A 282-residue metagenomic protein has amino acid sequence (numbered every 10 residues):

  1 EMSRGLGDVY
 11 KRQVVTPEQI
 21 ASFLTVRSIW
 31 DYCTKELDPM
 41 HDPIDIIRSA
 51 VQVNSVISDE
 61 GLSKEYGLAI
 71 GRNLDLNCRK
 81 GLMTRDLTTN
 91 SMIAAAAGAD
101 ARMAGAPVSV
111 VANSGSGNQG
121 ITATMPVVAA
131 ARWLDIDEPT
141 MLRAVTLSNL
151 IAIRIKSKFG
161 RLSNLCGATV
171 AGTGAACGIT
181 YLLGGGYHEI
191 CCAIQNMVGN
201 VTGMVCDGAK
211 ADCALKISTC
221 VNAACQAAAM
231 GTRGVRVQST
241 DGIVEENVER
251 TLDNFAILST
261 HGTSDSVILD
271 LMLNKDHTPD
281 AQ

Functional and structural regions predicted by a protein language model:
E1-Y10: Single conserved hydrophobic/aromatic residue that forms the stacking wall/gate of nucleotide- or nucleobase-binding
V26-E36, H41-L76, K80, I179-Q282: Functionally critical mobile loop/hinge segments
D59-A106, A112: Active-site core of Fic-domain adenylyltransferases
D86-G105, D137-I155, Q195-G203: Acidic-glycine-rich active-site phosphate/pyrophosphate-binding loop
R102-A112, A152-L162, V205-K210: Glycine/charged-rich beta-loop-alpha catalytic/anionic-binding loops adjacent to active sites
A106-M125, C166-V170: Conserved phosphate/anionic-ligand binding catalytic regions in large, soluble enzymes, centered on
G120-I136, A176-G184: Alpha-helical support elements that line or immediately flank enzyme active sites and cofactor-binding pockets
G160-L162, C166-E189: C-terminal structural cap/anchor segments
